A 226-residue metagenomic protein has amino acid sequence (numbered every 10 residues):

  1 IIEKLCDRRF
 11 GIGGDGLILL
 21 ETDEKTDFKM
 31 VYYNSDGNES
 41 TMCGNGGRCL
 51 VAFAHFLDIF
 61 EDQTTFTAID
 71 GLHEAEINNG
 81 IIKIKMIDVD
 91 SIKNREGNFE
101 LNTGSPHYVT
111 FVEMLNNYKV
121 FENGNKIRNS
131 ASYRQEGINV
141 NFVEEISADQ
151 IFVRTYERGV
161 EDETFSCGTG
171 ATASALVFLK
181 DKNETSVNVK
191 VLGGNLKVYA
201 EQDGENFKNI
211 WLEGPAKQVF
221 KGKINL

Functional and structural regions predicted by a protein language model:
I1-N79, V109-L226: A glycine-rich beta-to-alpha transition motif near the start of alpha/beta enzyme domains, typified by
I84-G97, V120-I127: Active-site glycine-rich loop that binds ribose-phosphate moieties when present
E100-L101: N-terminal, positively charged, Ser/Thr/Ala/Gly-biased leader segments that form transit/presequence-like amphipathic
